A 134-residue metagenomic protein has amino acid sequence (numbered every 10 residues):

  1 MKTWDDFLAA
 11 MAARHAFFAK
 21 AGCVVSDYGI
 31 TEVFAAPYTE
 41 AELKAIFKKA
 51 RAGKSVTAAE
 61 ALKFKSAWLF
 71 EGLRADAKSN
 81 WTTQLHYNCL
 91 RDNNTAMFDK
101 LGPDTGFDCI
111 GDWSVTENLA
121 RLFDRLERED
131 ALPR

Functional and structural regions predicted by a protein language model:
M1-P133: Histidine/acidic residue-rich metal-binding segments in metalloenzymes
